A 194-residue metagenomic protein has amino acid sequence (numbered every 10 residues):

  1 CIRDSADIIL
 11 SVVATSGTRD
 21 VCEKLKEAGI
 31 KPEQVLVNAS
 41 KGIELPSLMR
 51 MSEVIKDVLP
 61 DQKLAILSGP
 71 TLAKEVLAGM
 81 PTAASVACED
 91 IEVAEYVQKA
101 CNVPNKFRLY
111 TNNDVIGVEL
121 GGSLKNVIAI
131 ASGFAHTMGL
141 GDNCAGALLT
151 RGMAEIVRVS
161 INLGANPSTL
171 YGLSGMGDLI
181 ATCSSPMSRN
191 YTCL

Functional and structural regions predicted by a protein language model:
C1-D4: Conserved small/polar residues in nucleotide/adenosyl-binding loops
I8-P81, V97-K99: Rossmann-like NAD(P)(H) cofactor-binding subdomain of soluble oxidoreductases
G17, A28, V54-K63, P81-T169: Internal alpha-helical scaffold of NAD(P)-dependent oxidoreductase catalytic cores
A39, L67, N112-D114, L173: Conserved beta-strand termini and adjacent loop/short-helix elements that scaffold enzyme active sites in alpha/beta
I43-L45, G117-E119, A181: Short, small-residue-enriched loops and turns at beta-alpha junctions that line or gate enzyme active sites
E44, T71, S123-L124, A135 (+1 more regions): Gly/Ser/Thr-rich beta-alpha loop segments that engage phosphate groups in nucleotides
E75-L77, G121, S185: Short glycine-biased active-site loop of nucleotidyltransferases that positions the nucleotide triphosphate and helps
A165-L194: C-terminal substrate-binding/catalytic lobe of Rossmann-fold NAD(P)-dependent oxidoreductases
